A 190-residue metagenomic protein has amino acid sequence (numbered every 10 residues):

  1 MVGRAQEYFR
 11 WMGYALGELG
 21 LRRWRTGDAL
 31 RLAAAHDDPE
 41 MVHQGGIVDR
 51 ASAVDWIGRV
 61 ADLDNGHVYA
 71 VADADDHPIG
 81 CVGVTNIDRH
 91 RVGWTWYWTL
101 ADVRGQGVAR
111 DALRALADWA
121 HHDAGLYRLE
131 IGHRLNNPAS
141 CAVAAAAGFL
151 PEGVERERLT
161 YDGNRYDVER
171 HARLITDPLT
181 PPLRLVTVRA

Functional and structural regions predicted by a protein language model:
M1-P39, V68-A190: Acyl-donor (CoA/ACP) binding surface of acyl/acetyltransferases
E40-R59: Conserved GNAT-fold acetyl-CoA-binding loop/helix
H43, S52, D64, P178-L179: A short hydrophobic/aromatic micro-motif that marks alpha-helical segments and, especially, helix-coil
R50-D55, L63, T99-A101, V188: Juxtamembrane/interface motifs at transmembrane-helix termini
V60-N65, F149: Short loop/turn motifs at secondary-structure junctions and domain boundaries
